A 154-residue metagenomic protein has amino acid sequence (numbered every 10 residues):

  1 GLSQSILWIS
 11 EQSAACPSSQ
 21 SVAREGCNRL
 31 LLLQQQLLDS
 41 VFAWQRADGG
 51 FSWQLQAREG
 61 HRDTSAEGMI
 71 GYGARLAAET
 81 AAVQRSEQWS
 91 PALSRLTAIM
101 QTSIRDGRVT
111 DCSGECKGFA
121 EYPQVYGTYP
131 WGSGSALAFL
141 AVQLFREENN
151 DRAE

Functional and structural regions predicted by a protein language model:
G1-C16, V41, W89, L93 (+3 more regions): Generic low-polarity alpha-helical segments
G1-S13, V22-S52: Oxyanion-binding "anion nests"
S10-S18, R46, E79-V83, E148: Short, flexible helix-adjacent loops and helix caps
S18-S19, I70: Short intrinsically disordered, low-complexity segments
Q20-S21, D151: N-terminal cationic amphipathic segment used for targeting or macromolecule association
F51, Q56-E154: CBM-like carbohydrate-recognition segments
